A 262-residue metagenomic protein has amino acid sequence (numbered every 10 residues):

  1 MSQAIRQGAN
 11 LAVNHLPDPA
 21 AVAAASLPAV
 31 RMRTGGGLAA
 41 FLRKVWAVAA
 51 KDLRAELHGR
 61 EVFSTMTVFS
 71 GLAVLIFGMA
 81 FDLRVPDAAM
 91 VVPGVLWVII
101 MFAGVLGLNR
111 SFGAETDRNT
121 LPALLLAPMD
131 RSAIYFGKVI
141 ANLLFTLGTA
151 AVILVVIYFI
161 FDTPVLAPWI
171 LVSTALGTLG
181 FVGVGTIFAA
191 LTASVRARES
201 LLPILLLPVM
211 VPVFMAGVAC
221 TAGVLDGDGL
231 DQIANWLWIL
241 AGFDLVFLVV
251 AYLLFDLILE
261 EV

Functional and structural regions predicted by a protein language model:
I5, N14-H15, V22-S26, V30 (+1 more regions): Junction motif at the cytosolic side of a transmembrane helix
S26-M66: Aromatic- and glycine-rich beta-strand/loop motifs that create alpha-glucan
E56, V105-L125, V139: Transmembrane helix boundary and interhelical loop/hinge segments in multi-pass membrane proteins
R60-D82, W97-I100, L205-A216, F243-V250: Hydrophobic alpha-helical transmembrane segments of multi-pass membrane transport/permease proteins
V92-L108: Long, hydrophobic alpha-helical segments
M129-I157: Selective transmembrane-helix segments that form parts of the transport pathway or gating/packing helices in multipass
P168, V172-L207, L259-V262: A structural motif at transmembrane helix-loop-helix junctions in multipass membrane proteins
F188-N235, I239, F243-L245, V249: Transmembrane helix segments
